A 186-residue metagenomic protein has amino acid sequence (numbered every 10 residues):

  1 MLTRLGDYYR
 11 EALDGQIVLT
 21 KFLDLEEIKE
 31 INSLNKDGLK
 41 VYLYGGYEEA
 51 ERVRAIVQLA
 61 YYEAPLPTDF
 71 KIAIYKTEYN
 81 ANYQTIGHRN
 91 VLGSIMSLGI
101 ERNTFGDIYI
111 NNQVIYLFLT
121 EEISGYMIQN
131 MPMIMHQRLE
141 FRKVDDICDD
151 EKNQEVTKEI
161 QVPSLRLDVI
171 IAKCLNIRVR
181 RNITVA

Functional and structural regions predicted by a protein language model:
M1-C174: Ferredoxin-like alpha/beta domains used as RNA- or RNAP-binding modules
T157, N176-A186: Accessory, usually C-terminal, subdomains that scaffold auxiliary metal cofactors
